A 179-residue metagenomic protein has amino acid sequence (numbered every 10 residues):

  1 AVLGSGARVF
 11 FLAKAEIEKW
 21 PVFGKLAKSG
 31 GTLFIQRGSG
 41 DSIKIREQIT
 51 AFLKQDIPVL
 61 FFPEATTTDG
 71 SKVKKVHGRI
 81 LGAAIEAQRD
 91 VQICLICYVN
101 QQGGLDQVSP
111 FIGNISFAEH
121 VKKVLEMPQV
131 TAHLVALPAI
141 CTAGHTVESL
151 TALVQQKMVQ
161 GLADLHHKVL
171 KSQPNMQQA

Functional and structural regions predicted by a protein language model:
A1-G40: Catalytic core of membrane glycerolipid acyltransferases/transacylases, capturing the structured, soluble-facing
K14, I35, F62, C94-I96: Generic beta-sheet signal
E16, S39-S42, V73, N114: A conditional alpha-helix N-cap/helix-loop micro-motif detector
E16, T66, Y98: Short, glycine/serine-rich, charged loops/turns that create anion-binding and catalytic segments at active sites
E18, G40-D41, T68-D69, T142: Glycine-/small-residue-rich active-site loops that bind phosphorylated ligands and cofactors
P21-K25, I57, S71-L153, L165-N175: A cross-family acyltransferase "interaction/gating" segment
F34-Q36, L137-A143, Q156, Q160: Polar-ligand-bearing catalytic/cofactor-coordination segments of membrane-embedded or membrane-tethered inner-membrane
I43-V59, P63-V76, L81: Soluble extracytoplasmic domains of inner/organellar membrane proteins
